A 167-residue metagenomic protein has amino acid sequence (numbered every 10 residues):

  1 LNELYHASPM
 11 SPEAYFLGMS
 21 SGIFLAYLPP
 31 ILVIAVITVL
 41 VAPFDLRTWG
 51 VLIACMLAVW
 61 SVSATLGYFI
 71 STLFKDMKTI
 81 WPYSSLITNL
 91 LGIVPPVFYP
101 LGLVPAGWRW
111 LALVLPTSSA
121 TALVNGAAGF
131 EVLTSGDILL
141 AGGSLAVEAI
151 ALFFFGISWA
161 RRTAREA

Functional and structural regions predicted by a protein language model:
L1-M10: Transmembrane helix boundary and interhelical loop/hinge segments in multi-pass membrane proteins
P12-S84, N89, T134, I138-G142 (+1 more regions): Alpha-helical transmembrane segments and their short interhelical loops
L28, L103-P116, G136-A146: Juxtamembrane/interfacial segments around transmembrane helices
I70, V94, A120, A149-I150 (+1 more regions): Residue-level signal for nonpolar/aromatic packing positions in well-ordered secondary structure
F74-V114, S118: Transmembrane helix segments
S119-F130: Transmembrane alpha-helical segments of integral membrane proteins
A128-V132, L140-A167: Junction motif at the cytosolic side of a transmembrane helix
